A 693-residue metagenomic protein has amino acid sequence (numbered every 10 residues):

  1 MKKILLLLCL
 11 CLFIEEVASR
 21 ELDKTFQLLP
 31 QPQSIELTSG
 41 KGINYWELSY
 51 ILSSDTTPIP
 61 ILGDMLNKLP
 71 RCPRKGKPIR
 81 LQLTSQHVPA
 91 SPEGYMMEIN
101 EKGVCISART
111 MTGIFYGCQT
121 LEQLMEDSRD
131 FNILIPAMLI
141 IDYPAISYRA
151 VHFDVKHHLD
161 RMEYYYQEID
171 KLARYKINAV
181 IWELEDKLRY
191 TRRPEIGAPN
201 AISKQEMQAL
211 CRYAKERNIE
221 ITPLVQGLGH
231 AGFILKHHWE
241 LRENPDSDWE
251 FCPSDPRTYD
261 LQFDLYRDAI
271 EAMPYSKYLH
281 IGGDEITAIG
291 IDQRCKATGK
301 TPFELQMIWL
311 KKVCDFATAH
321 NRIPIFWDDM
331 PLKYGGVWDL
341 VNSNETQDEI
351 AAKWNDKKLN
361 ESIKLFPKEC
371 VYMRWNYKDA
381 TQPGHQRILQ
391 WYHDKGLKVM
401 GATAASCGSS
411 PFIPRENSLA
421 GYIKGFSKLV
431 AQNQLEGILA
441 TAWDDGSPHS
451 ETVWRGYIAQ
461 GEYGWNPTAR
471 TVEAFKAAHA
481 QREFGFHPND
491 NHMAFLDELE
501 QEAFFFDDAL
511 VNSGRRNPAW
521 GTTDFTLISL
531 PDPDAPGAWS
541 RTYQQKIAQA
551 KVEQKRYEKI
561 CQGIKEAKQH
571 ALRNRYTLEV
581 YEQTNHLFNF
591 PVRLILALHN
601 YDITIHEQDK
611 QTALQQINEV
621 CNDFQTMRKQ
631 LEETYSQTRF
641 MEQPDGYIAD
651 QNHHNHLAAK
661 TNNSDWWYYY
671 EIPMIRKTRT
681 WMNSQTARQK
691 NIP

Functional and structural regions predicted by a protein language model:
M1-K24: Bacterial Sec-dependent N-terminal signal peptides
C9, E185, W443: Flexible loop residues that form catalytic and substrate-binding hotspots at small-molecule/glycan-binding clefts
R20-I146: Contiguous, structured surface segment used for ligand recognition
L28-S39, Y45, A209-R212, Y259-R267 (+3 more regions): Substrate-binding groove of N-acetylhexosamine-processing glycoside hydrolases
M65-P70, L121-Q123, E168, I388-L397: Short, solvent-exposed amphipathic alpha-helical segments in soluble enzyme and RNA/protein-processing domains
R71, W182, A440: Short beta-strand and adjacent tight-turn residues that come in two discontinuous sequence segments and form the edges
V88-T318, I325, G401-T403, C407 (+1 more regions): Feature activates predominantly on carbohydrate-active enzymes
